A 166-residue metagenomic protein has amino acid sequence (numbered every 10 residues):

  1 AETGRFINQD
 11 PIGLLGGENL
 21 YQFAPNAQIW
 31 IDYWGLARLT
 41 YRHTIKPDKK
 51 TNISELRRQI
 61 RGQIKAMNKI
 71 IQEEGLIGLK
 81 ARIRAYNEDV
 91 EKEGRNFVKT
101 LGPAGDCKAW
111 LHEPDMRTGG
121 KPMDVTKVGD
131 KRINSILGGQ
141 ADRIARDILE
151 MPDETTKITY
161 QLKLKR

Functional and structural regions predicted by a protein language model:
A1-R38: Short turn/helix-capping motifs enriched in Asx and small/polar residues
A37-R166: Nuclease and nuclease-like effector domains acting on nucleic acids or nucleotide cofactors
